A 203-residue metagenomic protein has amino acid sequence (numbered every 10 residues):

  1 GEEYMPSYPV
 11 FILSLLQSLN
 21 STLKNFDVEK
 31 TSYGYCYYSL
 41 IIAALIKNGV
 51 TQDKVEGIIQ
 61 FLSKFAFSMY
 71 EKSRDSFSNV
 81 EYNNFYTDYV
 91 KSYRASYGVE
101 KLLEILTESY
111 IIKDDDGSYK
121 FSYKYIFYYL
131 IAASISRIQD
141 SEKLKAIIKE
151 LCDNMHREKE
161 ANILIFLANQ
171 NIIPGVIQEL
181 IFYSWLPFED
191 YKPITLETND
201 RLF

Functional and structural regions predicted by a protein language model:
G1-I138, D153: Extended hydrophobic
R137-F203: Hydrophobic repeat-domain scaffold segments
